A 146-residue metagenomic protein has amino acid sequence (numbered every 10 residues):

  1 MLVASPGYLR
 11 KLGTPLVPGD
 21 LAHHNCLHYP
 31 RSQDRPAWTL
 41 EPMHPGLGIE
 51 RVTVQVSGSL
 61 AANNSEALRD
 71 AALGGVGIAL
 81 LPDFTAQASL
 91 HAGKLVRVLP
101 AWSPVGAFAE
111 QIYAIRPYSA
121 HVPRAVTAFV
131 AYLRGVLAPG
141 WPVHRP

Functional and structural regions predicted by a protein language model:
V3-A4, N63, L81: A conserved hydrophobic position in a structured secondary element of the catalytic/binding core that shapes
V3-Y29, G48: Flexible hinge/capping segments at coil-to-helix
P6-G7, E66, F84-T85: Alpha-helix/helix-capping structural signal
G19, R69-D70: Alpha-helical segments flanking ligand/cofactor-binding loops in enzyme cores
N25-I49: Secondary-structure junction motif
T53-N64: Short beta-strand-to-loop elements that line the ligand-binding cleft of bilobed periplasmic-binding protein-like
A71-L95, V105: A ligand-binding cleft/hinge motif common to bilobed small-molecule-binding domains
Q87-A88, A92, A101-P146: C-terminal effector-binding regulatory domain of bacterial HTH transcription factors
